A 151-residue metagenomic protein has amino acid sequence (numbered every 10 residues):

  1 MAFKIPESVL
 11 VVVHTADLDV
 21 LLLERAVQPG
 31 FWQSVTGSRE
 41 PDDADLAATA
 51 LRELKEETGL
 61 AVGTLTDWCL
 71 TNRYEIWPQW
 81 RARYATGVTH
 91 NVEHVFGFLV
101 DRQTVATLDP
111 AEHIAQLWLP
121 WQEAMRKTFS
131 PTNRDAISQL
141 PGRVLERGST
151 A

Functional and structural regions predicted by a protein language model:
M1-V20, D42: Conserved N-terminal beta-strand and adjoining loop/helix that marks the start of the Nudix/MutT-like hydrolase domain
P6, S34, T89-E93: Short connector loops at helix/strand junctions that flank enzyme active sites, especially segments positioning acidic
L22-R25: Short, acidic/hydrophobic/Gly-rich beta-strand patch recurrent on exposed beta strands that often constitutes part
V27-F31: A conserved beta-turn-beta hairpin within the catalytic core of GNAT-like acetyltransferases that forms part
S34-T71: The catalytic Nudix box helix
N72-V105, L117: Active-site-adjacent beta-strand/loop module that shapes the phosphate/pyrophosphate-binding cleft
V95-L99, A106-S138: NUDIX/MutT-family hydrolases
G148-S149: Short, charged, intrinsically disordered terminal tails
